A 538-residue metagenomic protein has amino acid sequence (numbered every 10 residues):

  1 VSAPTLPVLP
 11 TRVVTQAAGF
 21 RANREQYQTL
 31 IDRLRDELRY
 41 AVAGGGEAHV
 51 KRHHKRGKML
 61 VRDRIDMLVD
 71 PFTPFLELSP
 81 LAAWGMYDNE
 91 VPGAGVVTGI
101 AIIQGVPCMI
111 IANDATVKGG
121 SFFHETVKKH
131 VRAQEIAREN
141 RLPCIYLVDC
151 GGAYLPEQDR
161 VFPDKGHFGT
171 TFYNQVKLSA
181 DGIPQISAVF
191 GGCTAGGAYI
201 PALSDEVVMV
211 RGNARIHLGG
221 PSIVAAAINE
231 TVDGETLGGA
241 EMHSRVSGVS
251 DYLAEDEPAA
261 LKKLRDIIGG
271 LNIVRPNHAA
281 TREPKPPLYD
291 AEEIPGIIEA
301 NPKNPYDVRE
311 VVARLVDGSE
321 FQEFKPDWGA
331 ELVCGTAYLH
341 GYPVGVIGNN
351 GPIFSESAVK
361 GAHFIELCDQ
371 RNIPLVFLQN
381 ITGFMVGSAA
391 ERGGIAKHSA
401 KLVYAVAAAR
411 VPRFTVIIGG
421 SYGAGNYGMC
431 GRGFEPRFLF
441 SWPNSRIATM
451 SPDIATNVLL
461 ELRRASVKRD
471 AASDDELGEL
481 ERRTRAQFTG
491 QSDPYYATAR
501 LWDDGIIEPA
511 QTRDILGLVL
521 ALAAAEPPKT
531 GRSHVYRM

Functional and structural regions predicted by a protein language model:
S2-M538: Ligand-binding clefts of soluble mixed alpha/beta catalytic domains
